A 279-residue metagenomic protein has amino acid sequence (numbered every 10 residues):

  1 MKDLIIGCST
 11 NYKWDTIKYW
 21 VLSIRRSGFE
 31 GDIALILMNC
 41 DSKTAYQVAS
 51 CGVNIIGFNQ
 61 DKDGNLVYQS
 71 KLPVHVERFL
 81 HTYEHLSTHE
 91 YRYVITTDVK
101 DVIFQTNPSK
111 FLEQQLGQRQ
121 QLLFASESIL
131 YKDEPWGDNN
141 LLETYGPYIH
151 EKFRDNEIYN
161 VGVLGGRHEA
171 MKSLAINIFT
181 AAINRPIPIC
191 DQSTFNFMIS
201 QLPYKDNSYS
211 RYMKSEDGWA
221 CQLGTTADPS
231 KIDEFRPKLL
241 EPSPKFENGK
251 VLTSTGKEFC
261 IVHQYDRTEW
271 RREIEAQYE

Functional and structural regions predicted by a protein language model:
M1-E77, H81-R92, E169: N-terminal anchoring/stem segment of glycosyltransferases
M1-L4, Q118, A276-E279: Juxtamembrane luminal stem/stalk of type II transmembrane Golgi/ER carbohydrate-processing enzymes
S9-K13, S128-L130, R267-T268: Short polar catalytic/cofactor-binding loops
K13-I17, D133, R271: Short N-terminal binding/cap micro-motifs at the start of the first secondary-structure element
E30, Y91, R119-Q121, G256-F259: Short, high-confidence coil segments that cap the C-terminus of an alpha-helix and link into the following beta-strand
F79-G137: GT-A fold catalytic core of metal-dependent nucleotide-sugar glycosyltransferases, centered on the diacidic
D138-D155: Short, flexible, basic/aromatic active-site loop/helix in glycosyltransferases
F153-E273: Catalytic core and acceptor-binding pocket of nucleotide-sugar-dependent glycosyltransferases
